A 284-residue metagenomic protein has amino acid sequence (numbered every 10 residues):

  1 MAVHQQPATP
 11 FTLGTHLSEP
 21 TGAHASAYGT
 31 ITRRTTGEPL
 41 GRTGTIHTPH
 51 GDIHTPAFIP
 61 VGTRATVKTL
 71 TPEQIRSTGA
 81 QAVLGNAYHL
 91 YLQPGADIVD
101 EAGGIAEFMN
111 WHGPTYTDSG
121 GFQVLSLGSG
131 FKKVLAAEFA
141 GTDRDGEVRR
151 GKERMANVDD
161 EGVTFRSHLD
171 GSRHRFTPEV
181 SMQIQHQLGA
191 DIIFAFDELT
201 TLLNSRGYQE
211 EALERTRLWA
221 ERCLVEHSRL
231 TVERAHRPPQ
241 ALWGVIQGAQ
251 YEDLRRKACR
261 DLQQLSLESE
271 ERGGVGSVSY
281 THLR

Functional and structural regions predicted by a protein language model:
A2-A235: Non-catalytic, usually N-terminal nucleic-acid engagement modules in DNA/RNA processing proteins
A82, P114-Y116, I192-I193, A241-W243 (+1 more regions): Structural preference for beta-strand elements that scaffold enzyme active sites
Q187, L218-L242, G248-S277: Alpha/beta enzyme core
F194-E198, I246-G248, S279: Short, structured patches in soluble enzyme cores that scaffold and shape functional sites
T201-R206, E210, W243, G273-V278: Glycine- and acidic
T281-R284: Conserved small/polar residues in nucleotide/adenosyl-binding loops
